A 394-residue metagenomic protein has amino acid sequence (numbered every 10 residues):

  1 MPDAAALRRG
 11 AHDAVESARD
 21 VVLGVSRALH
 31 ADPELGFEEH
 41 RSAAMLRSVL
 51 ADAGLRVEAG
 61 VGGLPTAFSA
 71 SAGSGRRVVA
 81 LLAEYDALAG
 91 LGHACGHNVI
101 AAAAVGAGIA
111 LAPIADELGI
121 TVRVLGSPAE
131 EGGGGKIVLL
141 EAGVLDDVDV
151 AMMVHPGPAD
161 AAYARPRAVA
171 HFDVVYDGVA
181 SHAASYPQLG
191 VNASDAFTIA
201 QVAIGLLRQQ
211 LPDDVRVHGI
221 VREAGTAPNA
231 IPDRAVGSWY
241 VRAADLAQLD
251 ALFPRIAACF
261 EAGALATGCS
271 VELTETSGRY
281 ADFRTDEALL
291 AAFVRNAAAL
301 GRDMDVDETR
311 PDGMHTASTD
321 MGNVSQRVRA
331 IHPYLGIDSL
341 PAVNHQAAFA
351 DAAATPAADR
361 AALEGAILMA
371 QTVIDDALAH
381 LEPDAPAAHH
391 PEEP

Functional and structural regions predicted by a protein language model:
P2-I120: Acidic/His- and Gly-rich active-site-bordering loop/insert found across diverse amide/peptide-bond hydrolases
A6, T198-P394: Metal-dependent amide/peptide-bond hydrolase catalytic core, centered on the "pita-bread" metallohydrolase fold
R8, H12, D32, G36 (+5 more regions): Active-site oxyanion-binding pockets that recognize sulfate/phosphate
R19-L23, A43-R47, A104, S194 (+5 more regions): Hydrophobic face of alpha-helices
F37, G90, A102, G134 (+3 more regions): Residues that form or flank phosphate/diphosphate-binding pockets in enzymes that use nucleotide phosphates
T66-A72, D86-A94, N98-V99, V105-A107 (+3 more regions): Histidine/acidic-residue-rich, glycine-tolerant segments that coordinate divalent metal ions
A80-L82, D177, I331-I337: Non-cysteine beta-strand/loop elements that form the S-adenosyl-L-methionine
